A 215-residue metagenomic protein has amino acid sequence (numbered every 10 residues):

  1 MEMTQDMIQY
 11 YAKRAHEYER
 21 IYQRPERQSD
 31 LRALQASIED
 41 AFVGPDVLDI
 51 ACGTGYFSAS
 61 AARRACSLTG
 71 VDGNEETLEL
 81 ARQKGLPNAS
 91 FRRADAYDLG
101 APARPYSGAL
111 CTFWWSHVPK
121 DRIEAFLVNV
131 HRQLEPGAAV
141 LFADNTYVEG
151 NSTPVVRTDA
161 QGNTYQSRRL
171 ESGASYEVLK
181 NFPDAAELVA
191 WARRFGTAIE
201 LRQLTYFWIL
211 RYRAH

Functional and structural regions predicted by a protein language model:
M1-F42: Conserved class I S-adenosyl-L-methionine
G44-A51: Conserved class I S-adenosyl-L-methionine
T54-D98: Class I SAM-dependent methyltransferase SAM/SAH-binding core
A101-A109: A short acidic, Gly/Pro-enriched loop at the edge of an enzyme's catalytic core that lines a small-molecule cofactor
G108-R122: A short SAM/SAH-binding and catalytic strip from SAM-dependent methyltransferases
E124-P136: A short glycine-rich, Lys/Arg-flanked "PGG" loop and its adjoining helix->strand segment in the class I
A143-W191: C-terminal alpha-helical "lid/dimerization" subdomain adjacent to the S-adenosyl-L-methionine
V178-H215: Conserved Class I S-adenosyl-L-methionine
